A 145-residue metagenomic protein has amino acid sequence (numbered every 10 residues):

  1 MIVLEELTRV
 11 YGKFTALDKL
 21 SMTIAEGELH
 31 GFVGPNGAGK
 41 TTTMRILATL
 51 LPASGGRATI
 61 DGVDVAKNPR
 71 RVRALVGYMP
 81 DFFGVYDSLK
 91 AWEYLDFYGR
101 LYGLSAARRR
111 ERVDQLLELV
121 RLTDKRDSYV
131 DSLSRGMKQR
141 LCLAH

Functional and structural regions predicted by a protein language model:
P35-G39: Walker A (P-loop) phosphate-binding loop of ABC-type ATPase nucleotide-binding domains
A48: Helix-to-loop junction immediately C-terminal to a conserved catalytic motif
G56-K67, R71-V72: Conserved ABC transporter NBD signature motif
D96, R100, A107-K125: Conserved ABC ATPase "signature" region
Y129-G136: Conserved ABC ATPase signature
L143: Hydrophobic anchor residue at the start of the ABC signature
